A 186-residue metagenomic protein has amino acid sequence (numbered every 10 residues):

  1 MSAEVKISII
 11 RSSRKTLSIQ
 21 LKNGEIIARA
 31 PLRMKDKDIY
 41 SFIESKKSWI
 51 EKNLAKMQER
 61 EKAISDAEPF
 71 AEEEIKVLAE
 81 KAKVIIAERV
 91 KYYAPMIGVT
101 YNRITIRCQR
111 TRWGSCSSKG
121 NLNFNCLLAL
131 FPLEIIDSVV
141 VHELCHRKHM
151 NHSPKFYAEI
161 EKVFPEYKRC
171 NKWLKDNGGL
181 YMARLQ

Functional and structural regions predicted by a protein language model:
M1-S138, R147-Q186: Active-site-proximal or metal-binding-adjacent scaffold patches in catalytic folds
E143: Walker B catalytic acidic pair
